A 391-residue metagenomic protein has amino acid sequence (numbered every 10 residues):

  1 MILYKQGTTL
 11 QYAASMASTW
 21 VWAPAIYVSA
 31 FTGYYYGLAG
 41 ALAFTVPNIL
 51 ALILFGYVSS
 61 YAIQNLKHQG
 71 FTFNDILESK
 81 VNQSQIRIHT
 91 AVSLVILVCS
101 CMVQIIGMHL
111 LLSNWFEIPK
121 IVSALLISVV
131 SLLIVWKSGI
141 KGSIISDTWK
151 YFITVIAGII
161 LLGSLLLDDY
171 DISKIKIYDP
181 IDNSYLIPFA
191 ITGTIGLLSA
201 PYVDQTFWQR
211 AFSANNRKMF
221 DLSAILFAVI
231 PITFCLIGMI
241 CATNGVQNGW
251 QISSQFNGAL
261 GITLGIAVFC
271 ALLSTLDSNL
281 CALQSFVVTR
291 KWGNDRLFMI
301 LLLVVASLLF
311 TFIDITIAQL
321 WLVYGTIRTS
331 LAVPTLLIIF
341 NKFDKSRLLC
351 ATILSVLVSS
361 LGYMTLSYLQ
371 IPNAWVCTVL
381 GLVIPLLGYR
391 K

Functional and structural regions predicted by a protein language model:
L3-H68, F207-G245, S254-A271: Membrane-interface helix-loop-helix modules in multi-pass membrane proteins
T8-A17, L50-L54, N82-I96, L125-I127 (+3 more regions): Select transmembrane alpha-helical segments in multipass membrane proteins
F31-V46, I105-I121, K141-K150, S253-F256 (+4 more regions): Transmembrane helix-loop boundary segments of multi-pass membrane transporters
L42-V135, G196-L197, V268-S278, G293-R296: Helix-loop-helix module between adjacent transmembrane segments
G70-V81, S138-T148, V203-I232, W250 (+3 more regions): Hydrophobic, small-residue-rich membrane helices and short re-entrant helix-turn-helix hairpins that build
S93-M102, I153-S164, A190-Y202, R217-G245 (+2 more regions): Selective recognition of specific alpha-helical transmembrane segments in multi-pass small-molecule
V98-I105, H109-N114, I118-V122, L126 (+6 more regions): Hydrophobic alpha-helical segments and their helix-loop junctions in multi-pass secondary transporters
R347-K391: A generic transmembrane alpha-helix motif of multi-pass inner-membrane proteins
